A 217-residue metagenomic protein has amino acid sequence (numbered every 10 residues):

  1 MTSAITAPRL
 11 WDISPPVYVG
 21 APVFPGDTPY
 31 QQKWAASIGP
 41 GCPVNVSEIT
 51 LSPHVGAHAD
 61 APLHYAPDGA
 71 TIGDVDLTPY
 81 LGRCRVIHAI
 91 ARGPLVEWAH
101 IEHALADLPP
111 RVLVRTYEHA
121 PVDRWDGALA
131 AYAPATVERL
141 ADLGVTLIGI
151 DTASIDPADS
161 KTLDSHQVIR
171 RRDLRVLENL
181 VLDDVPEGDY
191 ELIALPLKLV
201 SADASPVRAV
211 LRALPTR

Functional and structural regions predicted by a protein language model:
M1-R217: Active-/binding-site microenvironments in catalytic and ligand-binding cores
